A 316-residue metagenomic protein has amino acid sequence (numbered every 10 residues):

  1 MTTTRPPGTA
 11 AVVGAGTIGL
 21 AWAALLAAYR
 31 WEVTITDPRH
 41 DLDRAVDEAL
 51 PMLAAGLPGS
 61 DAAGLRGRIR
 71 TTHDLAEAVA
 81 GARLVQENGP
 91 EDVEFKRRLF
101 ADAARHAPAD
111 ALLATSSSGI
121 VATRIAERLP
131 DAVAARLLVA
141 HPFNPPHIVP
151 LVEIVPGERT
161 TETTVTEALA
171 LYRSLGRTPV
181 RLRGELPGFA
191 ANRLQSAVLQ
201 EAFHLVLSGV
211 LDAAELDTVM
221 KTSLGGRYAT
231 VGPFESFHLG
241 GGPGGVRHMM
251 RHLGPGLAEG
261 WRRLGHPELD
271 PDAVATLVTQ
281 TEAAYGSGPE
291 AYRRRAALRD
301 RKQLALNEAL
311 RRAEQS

Functional and structural regions predicted by a protein language model:
M1-G56, E77: NAD(P)+-binding Rossmann beta1-loop-alpha1 motif at the extreme N-terminus of oxidoreductases
T2, Y29, A213-S316: NAD(P)-dependent Rossmann-like dehydrogenase/reductase catalytic/cofactor-binding core
V13, T36, T72, N88 (+3 more regions): Structural motif
P38-D41, G56-G59, A63-L113: Rossmann-like NAD(P)-binding element
T115-G184, G188, N192: Rossmann-fold dinucleotide-binding core
P146-V155, L175, V180-V210, T218-G232: Active-site-proximal catalytic alpha-helix in oxidoreductases
